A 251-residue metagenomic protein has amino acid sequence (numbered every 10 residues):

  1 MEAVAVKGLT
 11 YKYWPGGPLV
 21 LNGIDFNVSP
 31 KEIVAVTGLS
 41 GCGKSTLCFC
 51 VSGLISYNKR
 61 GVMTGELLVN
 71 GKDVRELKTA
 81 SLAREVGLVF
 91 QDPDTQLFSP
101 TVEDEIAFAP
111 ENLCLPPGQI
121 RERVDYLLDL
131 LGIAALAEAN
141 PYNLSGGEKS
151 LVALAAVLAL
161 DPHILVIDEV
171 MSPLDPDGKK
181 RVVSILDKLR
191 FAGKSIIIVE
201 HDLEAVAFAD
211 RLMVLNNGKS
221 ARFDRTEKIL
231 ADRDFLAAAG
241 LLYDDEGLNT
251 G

Functional and structural regions predicted by a protein language model:
M1-V6, Y11-G23, I55-R60, E76-K78 (+1 more regions): A short, flexible loop at the N-terminus of ABC-type nucleotide-binding domains that lies
T37-L39: The feature captures the beta-strand-to-loop junction immediately N-terminal to the Walker
E66-S81: ABC ATPase NBD Q-loop/coupling interface
G118-L136: Conserved ABC ATPase "signature" region
N140-L144, E148: Conserved ABC ATPase signature
L165-D168: Catalytic Walker B motif of ABC-type/P-loop ATPase nucleotide-binding domains
K219-L242: Conserved beta-strand-loop-alpha-helix hinge in the C-terminal portion of ABC ATPase nucleotide-binding domains
